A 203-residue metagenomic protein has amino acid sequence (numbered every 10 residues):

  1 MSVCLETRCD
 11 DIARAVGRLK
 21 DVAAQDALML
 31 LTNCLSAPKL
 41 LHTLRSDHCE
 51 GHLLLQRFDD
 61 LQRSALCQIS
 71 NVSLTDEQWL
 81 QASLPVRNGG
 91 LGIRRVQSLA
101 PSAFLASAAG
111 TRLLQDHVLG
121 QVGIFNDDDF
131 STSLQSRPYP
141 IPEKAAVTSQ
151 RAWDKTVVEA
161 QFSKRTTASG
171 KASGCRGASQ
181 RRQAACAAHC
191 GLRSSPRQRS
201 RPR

Functional and structural regions predicted by a protein language model:
M1-R203: Nucleic-acid-interacting cores, centered on viral/eukaryotic replication and modification enzymes
